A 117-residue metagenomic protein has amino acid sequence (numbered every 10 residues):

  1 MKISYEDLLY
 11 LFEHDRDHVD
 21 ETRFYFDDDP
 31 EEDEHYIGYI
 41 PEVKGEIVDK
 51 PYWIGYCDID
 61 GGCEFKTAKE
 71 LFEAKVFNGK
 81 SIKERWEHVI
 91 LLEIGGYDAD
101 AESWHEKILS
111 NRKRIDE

Functional and structural regions predicted by a protein language model:
M1, V43, D49, S110-R112: Generic cytosolic/nucleocytoplasmic N-terminal low-complexity/intrinsically disordered segments
M1-D27: Negatively charged, low-complexity tracts enriched in Asp/Glu with abundant Ser/Thr
M1-I3, E32, C63: Residue-level signal for well-ordered alpha-helical segments
L9-R16, I37-E46, K69-F77: A short, sequence-level motif marking secondary-structure junctions
Y10, D29-E31, P41-K44, C57 (+4 more regions): Short linear sequence elements within intrinsically disordered, low-complexity coil regions
D17-D58: Amphipathic, interaction-prone secondary-structure segments
G61-E117: Mixed-charge, Lys/Arg-enriched low-complexity segments
